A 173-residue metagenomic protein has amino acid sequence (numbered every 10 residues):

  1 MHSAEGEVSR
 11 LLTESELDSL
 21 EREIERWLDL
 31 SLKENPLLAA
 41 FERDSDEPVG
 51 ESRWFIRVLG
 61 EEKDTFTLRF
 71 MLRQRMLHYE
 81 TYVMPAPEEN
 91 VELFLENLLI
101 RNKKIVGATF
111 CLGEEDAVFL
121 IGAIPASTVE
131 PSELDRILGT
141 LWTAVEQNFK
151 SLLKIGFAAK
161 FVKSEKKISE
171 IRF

Functional and structural regions predicted by a protein language model:
M1-T65, G113: Charge-rich, low-complexity N-terminal segments
A4, V118-P125: A short small-residue
L30-D46, Q74-E92, G156, S169-I171: Charged, low-complexity, helix/coiled-coil-prone segments
G50-P87: Hydrophobic-cavity lipid-handling domains and compact docking modules
H78-F119: Short, internal acidic amphipathic alpha-helical interface segments that mediate docking to partner proteins
V83-P87, I124-E130: A generic structural motif
L93-I105, A126-F157: Ampiphathic alpha-helical segments that act as solvent-exposed interaction surfaces
L153-F173: Short, highly charged C-terminal tails/helix-capping segments
